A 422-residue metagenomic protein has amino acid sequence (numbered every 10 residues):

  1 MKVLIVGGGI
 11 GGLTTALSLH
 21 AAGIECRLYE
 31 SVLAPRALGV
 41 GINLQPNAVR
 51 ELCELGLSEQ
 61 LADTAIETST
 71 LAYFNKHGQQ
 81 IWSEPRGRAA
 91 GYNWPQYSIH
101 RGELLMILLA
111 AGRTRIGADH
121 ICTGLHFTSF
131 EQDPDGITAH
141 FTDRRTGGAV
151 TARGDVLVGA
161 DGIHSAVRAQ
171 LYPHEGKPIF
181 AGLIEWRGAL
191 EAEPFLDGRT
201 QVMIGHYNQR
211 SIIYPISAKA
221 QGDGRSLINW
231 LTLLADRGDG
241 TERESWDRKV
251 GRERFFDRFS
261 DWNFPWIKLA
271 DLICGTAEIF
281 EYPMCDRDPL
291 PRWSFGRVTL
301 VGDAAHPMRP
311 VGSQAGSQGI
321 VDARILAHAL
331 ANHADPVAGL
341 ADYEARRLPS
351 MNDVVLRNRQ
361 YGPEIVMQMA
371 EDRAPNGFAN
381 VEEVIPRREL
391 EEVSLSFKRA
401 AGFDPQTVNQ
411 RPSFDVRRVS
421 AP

Functional and structural regions predicted by a protein language model:
M1, G78, P291, G312 (+1 more regions): C-terminal helical "tail/cap" subdomain of flavin- and related membrane-associated enzymes
M1-V3, H20, Q45-Y172, G176-A189 (+2 more regions): Conserved N-terminal helical subregion
K2, E25, L227: Residues at the starts of beta-strands that form the adenosine-phosphate
V6-V32, V158-G159, W186, E253-F255 (+1 more regions): Conserved mid-domain beta->alpha element of the FAD-binding
P35-R36, A166-V167, P307-R309: Catalytic P-loop NTPase motifs of RecA-like helicase/translocase cores
F74, T200-T241, F259, M284: Active-site substrate-recognition segment that forms the wall of the catalytic cavity or substrate channel
S165, E185-R187, Q209-I212, A305-H306: Histidine-centered metal-chelating micro-motifs
D197-T200, F264-Y282: A short coil-to-beta-strand element that immediately follows conserved catalytic motifs
